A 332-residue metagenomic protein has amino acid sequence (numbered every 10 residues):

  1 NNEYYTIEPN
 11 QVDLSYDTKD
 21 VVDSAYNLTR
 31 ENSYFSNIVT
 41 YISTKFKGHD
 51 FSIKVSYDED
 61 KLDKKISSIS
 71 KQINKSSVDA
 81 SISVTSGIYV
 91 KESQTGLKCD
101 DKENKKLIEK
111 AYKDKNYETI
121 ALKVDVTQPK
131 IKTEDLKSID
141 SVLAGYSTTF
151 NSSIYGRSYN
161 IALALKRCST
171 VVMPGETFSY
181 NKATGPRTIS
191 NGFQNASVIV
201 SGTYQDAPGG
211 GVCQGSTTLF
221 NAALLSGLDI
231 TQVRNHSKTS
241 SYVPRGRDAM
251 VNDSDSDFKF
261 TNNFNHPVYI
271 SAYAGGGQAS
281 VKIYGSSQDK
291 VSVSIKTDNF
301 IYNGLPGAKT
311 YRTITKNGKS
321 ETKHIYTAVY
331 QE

Functional and structural regions predicted by a protein language model:
N2-C99: Signal peptide-directed extracytoplasmic domains
S68, S76, S83, T95 (+1 more regions): Well-ordered beta-sheet/strand-loop patches within structured domains
